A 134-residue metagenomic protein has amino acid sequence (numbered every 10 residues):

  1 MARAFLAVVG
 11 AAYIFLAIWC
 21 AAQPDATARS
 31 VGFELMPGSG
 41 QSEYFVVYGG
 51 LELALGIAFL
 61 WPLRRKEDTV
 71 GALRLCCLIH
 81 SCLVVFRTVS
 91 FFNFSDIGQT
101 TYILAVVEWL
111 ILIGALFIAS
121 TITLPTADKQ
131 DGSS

Functional and structural regions predicted by a protein language model:
M1-Y13: Cytosolic juxtamembrane helix and N-cap/initiation of the first transmembrane helix
A12-S42: Hydrophobic transmembrane helix segments
E34, D96-V107: Non-cytosolic membrane-interface motifs at loop->transmembrane helix junctions
Q41-W61, L78-C82: Core segments of alpha-helical transmembrane spans in multipass integral membrane proteins
I57-A72: Juxtamembrane helix-break-helix junctions at the cytosolic face of small multi-pass alpha-helical membrane proteins
R74-T88, W109-I111: Hydrophobic alpha-helical membrane segments
T88-F94: Juxtamembrane "helix-exit" motif on the non-cytosolic side of transmembrane helices
L110-D131: Membrane-water interface at the C-terminal end of transmembrane alpha helices
